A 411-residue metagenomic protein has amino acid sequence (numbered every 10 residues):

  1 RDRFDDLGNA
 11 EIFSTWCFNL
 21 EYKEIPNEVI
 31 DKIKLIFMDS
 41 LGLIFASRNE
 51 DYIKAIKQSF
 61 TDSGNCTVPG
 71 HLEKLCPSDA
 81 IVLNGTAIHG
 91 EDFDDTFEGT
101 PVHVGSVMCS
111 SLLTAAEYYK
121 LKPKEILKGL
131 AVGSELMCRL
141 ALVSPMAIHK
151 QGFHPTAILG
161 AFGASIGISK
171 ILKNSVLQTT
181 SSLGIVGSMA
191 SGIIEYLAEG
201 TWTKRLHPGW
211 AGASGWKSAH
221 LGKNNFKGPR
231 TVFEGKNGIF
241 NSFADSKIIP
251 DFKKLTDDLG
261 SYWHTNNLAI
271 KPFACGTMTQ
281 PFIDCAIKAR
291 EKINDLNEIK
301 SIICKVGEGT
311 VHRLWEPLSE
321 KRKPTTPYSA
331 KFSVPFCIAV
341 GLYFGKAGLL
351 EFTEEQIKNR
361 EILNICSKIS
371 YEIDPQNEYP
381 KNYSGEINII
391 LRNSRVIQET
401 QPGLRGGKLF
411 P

Functional and structural regions predicted by a protein language model:
R1-V102, T203-A213, H220-P411: Terminal-appendage/accessory-domain detector
I30, K34, M38, M108 (+2 more regions): Hydrophobic face of alpha-helices
L41, M108-A115, L130-L140, A161-S169 (+4 more regions): Buried hydrophobic packing segments
S59, G129-G133, S182-M189, K305: Short acidic/histidine-centered micro-motifs embedded in hydrophobic/aromatic stretches that mark compact functional
G64-N65, L136-V143, M189-L197, V311-R313: Secretory-pathway/luminal and periplasmic proteins that interact with or process carbohydrate-rich
A87-L142: Hydrophobic alpha-helical hairpins/lids featuring a short glycine-rich hinge
V107-C109, G152-I171, S181-K254: Amphipathic alpha-helical interface segments
Y118-L130, K173-T180, G228-T231, N294: Structural helix-adjacent loops and short alpha-helical linkers that scaffold large soluble proteins
